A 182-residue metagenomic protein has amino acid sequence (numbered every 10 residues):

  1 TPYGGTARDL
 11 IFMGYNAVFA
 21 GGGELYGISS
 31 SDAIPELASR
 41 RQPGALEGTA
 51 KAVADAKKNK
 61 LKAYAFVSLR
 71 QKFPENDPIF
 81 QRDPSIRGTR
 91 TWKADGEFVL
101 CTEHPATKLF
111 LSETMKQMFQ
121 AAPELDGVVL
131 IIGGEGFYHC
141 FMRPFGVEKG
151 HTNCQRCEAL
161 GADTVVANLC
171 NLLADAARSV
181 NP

Functional and structural regions predicted by a protein language model:
T1-P182: Aromatic-lined carbohydrate-binding surfaces of glycoside hydrolases
